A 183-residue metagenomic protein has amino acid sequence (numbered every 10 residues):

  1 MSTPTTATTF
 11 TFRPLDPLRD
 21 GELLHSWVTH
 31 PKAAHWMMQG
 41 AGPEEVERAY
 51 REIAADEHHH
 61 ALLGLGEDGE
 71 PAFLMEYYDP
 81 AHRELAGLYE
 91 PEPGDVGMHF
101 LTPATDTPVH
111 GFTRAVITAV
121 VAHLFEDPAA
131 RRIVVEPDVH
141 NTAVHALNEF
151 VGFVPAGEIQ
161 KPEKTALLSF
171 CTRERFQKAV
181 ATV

Functional and structural regions predicted by a protein language model:
M1-L18, Q177-V183: Conserved N-terminal entry element of GNAT/NAT acetyltransferase domains
S26-A41: Helix-loop element at the rim of GNAT/NAT acetyltransferase active sites that forms part of the acceptor-substrate
R51-G97, L101-T105: Acetyl-CoA-dependent GNAT
D79-A81, E136, V154-L168: Conserved catalytic-core motifs of GNAT/GCN5-like acyltransferases
G94, K161-V183: C-terminal "cap" of GNAT-fold acetyltransferases
V109-H123, A146, F150: Conserved acetyl-CoA-binding loop-helix of GNAT-fold acetyltransferases
L124-P137: Conserved GNAT acetyl-CoA-binding A-motif
V134-H145, P162: Conserved beta-strand-loop-alpha-helix junction that forms the acyl-donor binding cleft
